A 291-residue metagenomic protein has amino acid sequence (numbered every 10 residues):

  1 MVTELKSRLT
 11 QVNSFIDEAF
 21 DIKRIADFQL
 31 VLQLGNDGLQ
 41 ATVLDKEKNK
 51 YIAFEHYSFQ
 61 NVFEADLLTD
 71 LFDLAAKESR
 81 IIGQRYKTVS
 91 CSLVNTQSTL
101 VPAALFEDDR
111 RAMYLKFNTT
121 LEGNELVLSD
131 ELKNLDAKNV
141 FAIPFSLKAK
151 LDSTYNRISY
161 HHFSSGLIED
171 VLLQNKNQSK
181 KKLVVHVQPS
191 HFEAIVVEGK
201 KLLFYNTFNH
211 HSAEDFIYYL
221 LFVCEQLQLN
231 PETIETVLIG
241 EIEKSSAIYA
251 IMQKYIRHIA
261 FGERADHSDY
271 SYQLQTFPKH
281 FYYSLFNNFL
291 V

Functional and structural regions predicted by a protein language model:
M1-V291: Hydrophobic/aromatic-enriched cytosolic interaction surfaces used to assemble or bind macromolecules
